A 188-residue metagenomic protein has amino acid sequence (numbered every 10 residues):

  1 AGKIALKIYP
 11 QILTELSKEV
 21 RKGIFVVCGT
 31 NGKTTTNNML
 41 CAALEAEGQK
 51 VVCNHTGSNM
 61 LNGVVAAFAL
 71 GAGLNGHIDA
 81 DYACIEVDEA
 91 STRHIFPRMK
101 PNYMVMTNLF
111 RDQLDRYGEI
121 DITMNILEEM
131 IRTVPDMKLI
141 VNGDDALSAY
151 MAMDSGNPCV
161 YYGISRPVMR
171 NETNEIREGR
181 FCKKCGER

Functional and structural regions predicted by a protein language model:
A1-G163, P167, N171-F181: Phosphate-binding loop of NTP-binding sites
K183-E187: Short, cysteine/histidine-rich loop/knuckle motifs that typically chelate Zn2+
